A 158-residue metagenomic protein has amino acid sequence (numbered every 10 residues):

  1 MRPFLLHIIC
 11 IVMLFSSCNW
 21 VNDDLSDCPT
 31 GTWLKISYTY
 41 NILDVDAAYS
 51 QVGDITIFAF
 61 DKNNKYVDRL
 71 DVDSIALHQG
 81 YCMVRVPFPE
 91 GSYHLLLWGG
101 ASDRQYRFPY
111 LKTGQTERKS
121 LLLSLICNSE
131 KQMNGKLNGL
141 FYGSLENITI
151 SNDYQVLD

Functional and structural regions predicted by a protein language model:
R2-C10: Sec-dependent signal peptide recognition, specifically the positively charged N-region followed immediately by
L14-S17: C-terminal motif of bacterial Sec signal peptides marking the signal peptidase cleavage site
N19-N22: Bacterial signal peptide processing site
D24-I42, V156: Contiguous beta-strand segments within globular domains
L34-I36, I57, L95: Hydrophobic beta-strand residues in large extracellular and virion-surface proteins
L43-V45, K65-D158: Short, low-hydrophobicity acidic/polar segments
A47-I55: Short coil-to-beta strand junction motifs in C2/discoidin
F58-K65: Change "in extracellular beta-sheet-rich domains … of secreted and cell-surface proteins" to "in beta-sheet-rich domains
